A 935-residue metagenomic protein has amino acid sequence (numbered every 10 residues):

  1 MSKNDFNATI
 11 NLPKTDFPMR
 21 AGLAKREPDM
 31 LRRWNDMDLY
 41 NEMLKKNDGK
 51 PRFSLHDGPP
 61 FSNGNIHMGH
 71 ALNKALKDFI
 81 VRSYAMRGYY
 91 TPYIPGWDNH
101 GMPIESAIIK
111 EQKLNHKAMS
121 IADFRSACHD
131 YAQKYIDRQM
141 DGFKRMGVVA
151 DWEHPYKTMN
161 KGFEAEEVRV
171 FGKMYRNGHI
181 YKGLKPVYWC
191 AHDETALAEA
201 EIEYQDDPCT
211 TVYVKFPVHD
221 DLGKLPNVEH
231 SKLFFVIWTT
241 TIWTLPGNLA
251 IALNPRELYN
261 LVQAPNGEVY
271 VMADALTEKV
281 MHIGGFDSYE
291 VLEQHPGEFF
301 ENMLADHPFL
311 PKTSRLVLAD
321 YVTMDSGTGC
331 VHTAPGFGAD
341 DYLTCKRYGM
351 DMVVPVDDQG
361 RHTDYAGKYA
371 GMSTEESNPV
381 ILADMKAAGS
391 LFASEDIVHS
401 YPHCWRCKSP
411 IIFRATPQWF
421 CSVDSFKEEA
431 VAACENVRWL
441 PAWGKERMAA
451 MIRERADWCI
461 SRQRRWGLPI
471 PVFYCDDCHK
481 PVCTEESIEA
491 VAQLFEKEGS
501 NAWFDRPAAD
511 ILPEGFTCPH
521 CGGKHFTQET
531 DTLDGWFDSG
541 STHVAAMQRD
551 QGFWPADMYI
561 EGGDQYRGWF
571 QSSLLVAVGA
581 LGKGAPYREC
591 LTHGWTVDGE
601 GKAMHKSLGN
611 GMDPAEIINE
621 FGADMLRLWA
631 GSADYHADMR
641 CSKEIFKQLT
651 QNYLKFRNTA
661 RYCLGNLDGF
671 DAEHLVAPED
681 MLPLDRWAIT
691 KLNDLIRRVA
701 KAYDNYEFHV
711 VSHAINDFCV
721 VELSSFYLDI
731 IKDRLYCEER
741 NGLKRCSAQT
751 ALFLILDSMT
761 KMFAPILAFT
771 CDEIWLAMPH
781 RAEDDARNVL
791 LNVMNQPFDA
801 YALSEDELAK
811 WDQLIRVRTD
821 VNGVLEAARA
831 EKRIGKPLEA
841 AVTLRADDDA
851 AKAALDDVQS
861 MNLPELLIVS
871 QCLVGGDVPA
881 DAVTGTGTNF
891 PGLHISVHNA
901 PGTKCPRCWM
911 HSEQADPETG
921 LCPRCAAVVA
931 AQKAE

Functional and structural regions predicted by a protein language model:
S2-D16, R20-L23, D29, R33-M37 (+14 more regions): Residue patterns forming the tRNA-binding/recognition surfaces of aminoacyl-tRNA synthetases and related DALR
K45-S106, I237-L245, V317-Y348, P355 (+2 more regions): N-terminal catalytic cores of NTP/NDP-binding nucleotidyl/phosphoryl-transfer enzymes
N47, P51-G58, M68-L72, L76 (+18 more regions): Secondary-structure capping and boundary motifs in well-ordered enzyme cores
D98, V187, A191, L197-Q205 (+9 more regions): Acidic, turn-prone loop/beta-hairpin segments
V187, Y401, V472, G515 (+2 more regions): Residues immediately within or flanking Cys/His clusters that coordinate Zn2+ in small zinc-binding modules
C190, C404, C475, C518-C521 (+2 more regions): Short cysteine-rich clusters marking metal-coordination/redox-active sites
E194, Q463, H479, G522 (+2 more regions): Cys/His-coordinated zinc-binding microdomains
A250, E257-C330, A339-L343: Protease-associated
